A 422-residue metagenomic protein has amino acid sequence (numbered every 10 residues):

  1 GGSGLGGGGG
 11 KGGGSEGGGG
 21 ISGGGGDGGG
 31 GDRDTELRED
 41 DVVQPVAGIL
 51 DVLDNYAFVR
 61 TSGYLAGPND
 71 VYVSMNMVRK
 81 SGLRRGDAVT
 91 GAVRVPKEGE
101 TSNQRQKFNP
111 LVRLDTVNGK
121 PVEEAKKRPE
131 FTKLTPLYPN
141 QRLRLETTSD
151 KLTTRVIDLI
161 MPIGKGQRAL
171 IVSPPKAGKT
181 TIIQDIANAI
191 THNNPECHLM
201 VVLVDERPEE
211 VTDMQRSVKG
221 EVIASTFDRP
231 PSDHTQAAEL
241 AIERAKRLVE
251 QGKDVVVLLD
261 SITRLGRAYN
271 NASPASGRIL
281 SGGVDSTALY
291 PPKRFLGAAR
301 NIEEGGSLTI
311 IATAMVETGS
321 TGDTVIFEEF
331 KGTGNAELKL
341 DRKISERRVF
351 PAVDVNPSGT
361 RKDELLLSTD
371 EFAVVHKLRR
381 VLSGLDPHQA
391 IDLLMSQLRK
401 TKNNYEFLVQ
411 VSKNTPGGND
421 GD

Functional and structural regions predicted by a protein language model:
G1-V73, R79, R84-F108: Acidic low-complexity intrinsically disordered regions
R33, S81-L143, L408-Q410, N414-D422: Extended, charged alpha/beta regions that create polyanion-binding interfaces
D34-V42, G48-D51, T61-Y64, D70-V71 (+17 more regions): Replace "in large, NTP-powered and nucleic-acid-processing enzymes" with "in large, NTP-powered factors and other
G48-D54, T61-G63, M75, V93-V95 (+12 more regions): Flexible glycine-/small-residue-rich
G67-D70, R168-L170, A224, K362: Short small-residue beta-strand/loop micro-motif enriched in glycine and branched aliphatics
T132-E239, K246-R247: Phosphate-binding glycine-rich loops and their immediate beta-loop-alpha structural context
A187-A189, L199-D422: P-loop NTPase catalytic core
